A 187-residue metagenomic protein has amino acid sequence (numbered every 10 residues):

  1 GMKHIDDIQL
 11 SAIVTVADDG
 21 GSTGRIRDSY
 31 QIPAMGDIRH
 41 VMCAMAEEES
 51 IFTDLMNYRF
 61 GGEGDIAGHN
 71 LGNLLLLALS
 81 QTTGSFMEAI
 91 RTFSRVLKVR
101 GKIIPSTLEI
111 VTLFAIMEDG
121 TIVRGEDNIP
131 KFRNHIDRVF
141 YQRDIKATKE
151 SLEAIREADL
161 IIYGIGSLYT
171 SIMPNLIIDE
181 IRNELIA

Functional and structural regions predicted by a protein language model:
G1, S22-T23, I172-P174: Short glycine-/acidic-enriched loop or helix-start segments at secondary-structure transitions that form or flank
K3-Q9, R182-A187: Short, conserved loop/helix-junction motifs that constitute active-site signature segments in enzyme catalytic cores
D6-A17, R39: Short catalytic helix/loop segments, enriched in acidic residues and glycine and frequently bearing histidine
A17-R133: Electropositive, gly/pro-rich neighborhoods at or near active sites that engage anionic ligands
E109-I165, Y169: Active-site gating loop/helix substructures
A154, I177-I186: Catalytic-core regions built around general acid/base machinery
L168-I178: Glycine/threonine-rich flexible loop motifs
